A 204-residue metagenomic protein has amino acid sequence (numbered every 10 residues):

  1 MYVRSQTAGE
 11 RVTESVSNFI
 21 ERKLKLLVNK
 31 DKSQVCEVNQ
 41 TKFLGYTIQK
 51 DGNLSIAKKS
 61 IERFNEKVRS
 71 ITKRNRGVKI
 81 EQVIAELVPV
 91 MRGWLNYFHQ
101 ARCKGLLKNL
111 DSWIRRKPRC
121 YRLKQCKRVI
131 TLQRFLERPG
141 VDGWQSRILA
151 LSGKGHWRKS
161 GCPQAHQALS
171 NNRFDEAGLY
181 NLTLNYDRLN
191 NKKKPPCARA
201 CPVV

Functional and structural regions predicted by a protein language model:
M1-V204: Non-catalytic terminal/accessory segments
